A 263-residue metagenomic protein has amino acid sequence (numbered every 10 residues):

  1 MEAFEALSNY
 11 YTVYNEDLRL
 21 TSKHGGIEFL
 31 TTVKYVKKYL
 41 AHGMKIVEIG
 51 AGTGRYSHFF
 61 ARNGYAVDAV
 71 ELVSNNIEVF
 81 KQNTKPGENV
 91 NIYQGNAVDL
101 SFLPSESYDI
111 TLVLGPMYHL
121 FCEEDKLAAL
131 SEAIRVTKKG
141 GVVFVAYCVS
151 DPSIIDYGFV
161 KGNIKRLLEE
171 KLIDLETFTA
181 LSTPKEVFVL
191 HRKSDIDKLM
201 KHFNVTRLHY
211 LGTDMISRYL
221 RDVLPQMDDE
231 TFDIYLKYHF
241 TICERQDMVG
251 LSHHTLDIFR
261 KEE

Functional and structural regions predicted by a protein language model:
M1-H42, R55: Conserved class I S-adenosyl-L-methionine
R55-D99: Class I SAM-dependent methyltransferase SAM/SAH-binding core
S101-T111: A short acidic, Gly/Pro-enriched loop at the edge of an enzyme's catalytic core that lines a small-molecule cofactor
I110-E124: A short SAM/SAH-binding and catalytic strip from SAM-dependent methyltransferases
L127-K139: A short glycine-rich, Lys/Arg-flanked "PGG" loop and its adjoining helix->strand segment in the class I
V143-L172: Conserved class I S-adenosyl-L-methionine
V187-N204, Y210: Short alpha-helix
L208-E263: A C-terminal cap/extension of S-adenosyl-L-methionine-dependent methyltransferases that defines the acceptor-substrate
